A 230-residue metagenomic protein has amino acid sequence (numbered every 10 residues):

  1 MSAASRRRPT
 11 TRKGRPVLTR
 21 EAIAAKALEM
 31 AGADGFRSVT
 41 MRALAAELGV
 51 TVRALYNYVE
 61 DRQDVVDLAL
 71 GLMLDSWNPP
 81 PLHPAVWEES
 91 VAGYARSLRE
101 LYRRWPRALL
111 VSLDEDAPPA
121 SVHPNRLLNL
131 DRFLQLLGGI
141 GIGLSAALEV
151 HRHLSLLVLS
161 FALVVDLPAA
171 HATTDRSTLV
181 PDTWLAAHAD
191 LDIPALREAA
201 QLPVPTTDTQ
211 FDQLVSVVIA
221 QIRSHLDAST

Functional and structural regions predicted by a protein language model:
M1-L18, D192-Q201, T230: N-terminal intrinsically disordered/low-complexity leader segments
A22, K26-D64, L68: Helix-turn-helix
A24, E88, A92, D208-I219: Short, amphipathic alpha-helical "lid/cap" segments that border enzyme active or binding sites
D64, G93, L128, E149-L156 (+2 more regions): Amphipathic alpha-helical interaction segments
L70-S76: Short, basic, alpha-helical segments at the C-terminal edge of helix-turn-helix-like DNA-binding modules
P79-S121, N125-L128: Hydrophobic alpha-helical connector segments
D116-H153, L159, L163, D182-I193 (+1 more regions): Amphipathic alpha-helical packing segments from all-alpha helical-bundle domains
L156-T173, L185-T206, A220-A228: Amphipathic C-terminal alpha-helical segment
